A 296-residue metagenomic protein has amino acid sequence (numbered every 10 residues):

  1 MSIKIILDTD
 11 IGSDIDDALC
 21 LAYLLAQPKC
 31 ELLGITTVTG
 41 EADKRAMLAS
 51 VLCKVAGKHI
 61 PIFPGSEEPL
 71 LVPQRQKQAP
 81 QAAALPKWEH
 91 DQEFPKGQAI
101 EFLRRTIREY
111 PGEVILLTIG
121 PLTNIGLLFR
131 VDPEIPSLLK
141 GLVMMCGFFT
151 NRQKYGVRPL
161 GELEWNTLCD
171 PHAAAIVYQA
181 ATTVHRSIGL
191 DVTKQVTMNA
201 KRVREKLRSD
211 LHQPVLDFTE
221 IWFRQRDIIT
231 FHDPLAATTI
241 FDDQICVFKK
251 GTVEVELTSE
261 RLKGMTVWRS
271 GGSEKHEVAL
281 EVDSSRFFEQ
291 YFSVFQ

Functional and structural regions predicted by a protein language model:
S2-I3, A46-E109, V114, E274-D283 (+2 more regions): Metal-dependent C-N hydrolase catalytic cores
S2-I5, A22-Q27, E31-L32, W165-H172 (+2 more regions): Conformational coupling and interaction surfaces
S2-M47, E89-S187, T193: Active-site histidine-anchored catalytic micro-motif
I11, E41, E68, L122 (+3 more regions): Residues that cap or initiate secondary-structure elements
A56-G57, D132, A181, F241: A broad structural signal for alpha-helix termini and local helix breaks/kinks
S66-L70, T123, C146-F149, G189-V196 (+1 more regions): Glycine-rich beta-alpha junction loops
P73-R75, Q153-Y155, T197-A200: Short, well-ordered secondary-structure micro-motifs
Q76-P86, K154, V215-L216, T266-G271: Short, basic/glycine-rich phosphate-binding loops at helix/coil junctions that contact nucleotide phosphates
